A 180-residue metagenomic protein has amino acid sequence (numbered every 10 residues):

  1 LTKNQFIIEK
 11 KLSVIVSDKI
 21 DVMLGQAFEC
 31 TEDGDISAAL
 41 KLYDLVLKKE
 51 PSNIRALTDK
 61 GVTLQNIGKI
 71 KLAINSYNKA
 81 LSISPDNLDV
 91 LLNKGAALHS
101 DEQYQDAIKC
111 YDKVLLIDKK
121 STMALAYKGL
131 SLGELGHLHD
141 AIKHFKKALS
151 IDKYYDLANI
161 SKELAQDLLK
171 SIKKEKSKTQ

Functional and structural regions predicted by a protein language model:
D18-R55, D59-N66: Alpha-helical segment of the N-proximal tetratricopeptide repeat
I20, I54-R55, L88-D89, T122-M123 (+1 more regions): Helix-start (N-cap) detector for alpha-helical repeat units in TPR-like alpha-solenoids, especially tetratricopeptide
T31, T58, Q65, L92 (+2 more regions): Position-specific recognition of the canonical hydrophobic site in helix A of tetratricopeptide repeat
